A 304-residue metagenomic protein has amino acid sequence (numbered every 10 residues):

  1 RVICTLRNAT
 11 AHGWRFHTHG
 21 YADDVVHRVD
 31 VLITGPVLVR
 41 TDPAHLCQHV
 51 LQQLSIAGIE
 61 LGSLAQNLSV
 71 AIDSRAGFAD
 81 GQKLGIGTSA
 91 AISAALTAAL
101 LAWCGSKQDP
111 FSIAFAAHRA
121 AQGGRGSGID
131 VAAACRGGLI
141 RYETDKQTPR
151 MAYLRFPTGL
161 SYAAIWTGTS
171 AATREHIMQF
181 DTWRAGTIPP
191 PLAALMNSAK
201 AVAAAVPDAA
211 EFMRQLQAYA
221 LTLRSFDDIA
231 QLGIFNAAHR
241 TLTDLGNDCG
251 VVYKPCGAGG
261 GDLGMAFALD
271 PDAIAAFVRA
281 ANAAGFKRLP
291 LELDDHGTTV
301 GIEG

Functional and structural regions predicted by a protein language model:
R1-L64, A71-D80, W103-Q108, S112-R125 (+2 more regions): C-terminal nucleotide
L84-K107: DPxDG-like acidic metal-binding loop motif
I86-T88, Y253-A258: Short glycine/threonine-rich catalytic loop with a Thr-x-Gly-x-Asp
G260-L263: Conserved glycine-rich beta-strand-loop-beta hairpin in the small C-terminal domain of fold type I
